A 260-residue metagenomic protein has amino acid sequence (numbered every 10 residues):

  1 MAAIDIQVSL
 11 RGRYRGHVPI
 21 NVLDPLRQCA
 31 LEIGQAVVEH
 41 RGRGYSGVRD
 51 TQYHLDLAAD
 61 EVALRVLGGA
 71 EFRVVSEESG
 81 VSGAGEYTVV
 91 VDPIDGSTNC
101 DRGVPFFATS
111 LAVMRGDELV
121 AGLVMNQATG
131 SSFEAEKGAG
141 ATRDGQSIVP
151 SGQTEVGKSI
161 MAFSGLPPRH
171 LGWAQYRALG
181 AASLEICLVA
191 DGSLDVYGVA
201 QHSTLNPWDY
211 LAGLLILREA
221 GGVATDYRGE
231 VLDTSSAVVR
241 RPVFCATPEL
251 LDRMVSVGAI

Functional and structural regions predicted by a protein language model:
M1-I94: N-terminal subdomain of lithium-sensitive/metallo-dependent phosphomonoesterases centered on the IMPase/IPPase/PAP
A30, I148-I260: An extended, acidic
G42-S46, E71-V74, A141, W173-G180 (+1 more regions): Short secondary-structure junctions
D56, G96-S97, V189, L217: Buried hydrophobic positions in well-ordered alpha/beta secondary-structure cores of metabolic enzymes
R73-E78, V91, C100, A178-G180 (+2 more regions): General beta-strand structural signal in soluble alpha/beta enzymes
S79, A139, Q146-S147: Well-ordered beta-strand scaffold positions
G85-G138: DPxDG-like acidic metal-binding loop motif
R115, R143-D144: Structural motif
